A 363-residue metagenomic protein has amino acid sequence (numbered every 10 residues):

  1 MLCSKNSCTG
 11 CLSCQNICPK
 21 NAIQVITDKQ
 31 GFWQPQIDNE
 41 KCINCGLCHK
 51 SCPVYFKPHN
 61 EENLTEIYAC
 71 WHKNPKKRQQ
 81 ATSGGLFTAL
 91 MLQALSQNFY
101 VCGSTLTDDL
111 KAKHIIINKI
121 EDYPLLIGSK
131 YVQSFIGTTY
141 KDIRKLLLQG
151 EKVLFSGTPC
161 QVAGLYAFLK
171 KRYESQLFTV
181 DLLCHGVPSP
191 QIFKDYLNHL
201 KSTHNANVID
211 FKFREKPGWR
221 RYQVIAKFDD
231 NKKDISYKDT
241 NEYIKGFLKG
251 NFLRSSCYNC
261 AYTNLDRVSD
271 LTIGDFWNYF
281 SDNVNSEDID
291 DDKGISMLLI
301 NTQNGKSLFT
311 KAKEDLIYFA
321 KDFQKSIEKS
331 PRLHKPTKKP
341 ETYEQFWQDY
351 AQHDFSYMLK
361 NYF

Functional and structural regions predicted by a protein language model:
M1-K5, Q36-E40, D239-L248: Short, intrinsically disordered, charge-biased short linear motifs at domain edges
C3-S7, S13-Q36, G46-N63, D270-L271: Iron-sulfur cluster-binding cysteine motifs and their immediate structural context in ferredoxin-like electron-transfer
S13-P35, V132, Q223-E242: Short, charged low-complexity linear segments at domain edges
E40-Q149, F319, F323-M358: Flanking helices and flexible, charged tails adjoining ferredoxin-like Fe-S electron-transfer domains in multi-subunit
T82-G85, D108, F155-L165, G186-P188: Gly/Ser/Thr-rich loops at beta-strand to alpha-helix junctions that form or flank small-molecule/cofactor-binding
Q97-Y100, A206-F363: Long, compositionally biased charged/polar accessory segments in the mid-to-C-terminal portions of proteins
S129-L154, P159-T179: Conserved nucleotide-cofactor-binding alpha/beta core module
L177-H199, K329: Short, flexible loop segments at boundaries between secondary-structure elements
